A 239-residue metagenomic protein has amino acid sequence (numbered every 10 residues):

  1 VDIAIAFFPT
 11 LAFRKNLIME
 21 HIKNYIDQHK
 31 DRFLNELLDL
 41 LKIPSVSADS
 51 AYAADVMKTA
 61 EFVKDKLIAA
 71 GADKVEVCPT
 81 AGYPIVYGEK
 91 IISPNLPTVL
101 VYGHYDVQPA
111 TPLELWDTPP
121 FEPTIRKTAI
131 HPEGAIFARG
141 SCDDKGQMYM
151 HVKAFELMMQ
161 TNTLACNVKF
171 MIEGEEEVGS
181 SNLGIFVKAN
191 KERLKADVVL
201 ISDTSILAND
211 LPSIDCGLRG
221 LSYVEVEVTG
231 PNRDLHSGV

Functional and structural regions predicted by a protein language model:
A4-I18: Short, Lys/Arg-enriched N-terminal segments with co-localized hydrophobic residues within the first ~10-30 amino acids
E20-S141, M158-L164: Acidic/His- and Gly-rich active-site-bordering loop/insert found across diverse amide/peptide-bond hydrolases
G103-Y105, G174-E175, S202-S205, V228-P231: Fold-independent oxyanion-binding glycine-rich loops and adjacent beta-strand/coil segments at enzyme active sites
P132-F137, N232-G238: Short small-residue beta-strand/loop micro-motif enriched in glycine and branched aliphatics
G140-G217: Acidic/histidine-rich catalytic neighborhood of metal-dependent amide-processing enzymes
L207, C216, Y223, S237-V239: Acidic-enriched catalytic cores of C-N bond-cleaving enzymes acting on peptides and small amides
S213-T229: Flexible glycine/proline-rich, aromatic-decorated loop/lid segments
